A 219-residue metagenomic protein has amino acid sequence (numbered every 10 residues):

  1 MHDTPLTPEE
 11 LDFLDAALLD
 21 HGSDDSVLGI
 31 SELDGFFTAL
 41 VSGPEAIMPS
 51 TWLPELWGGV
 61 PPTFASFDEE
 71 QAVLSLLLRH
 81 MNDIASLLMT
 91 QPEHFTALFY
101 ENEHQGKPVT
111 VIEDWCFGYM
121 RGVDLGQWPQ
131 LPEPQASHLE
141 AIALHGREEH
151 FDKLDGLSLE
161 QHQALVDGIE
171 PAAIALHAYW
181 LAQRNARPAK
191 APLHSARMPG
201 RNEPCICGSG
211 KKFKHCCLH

Functional and structural regions predicted by a protein language model:
M1-H219: Acidic/negatively charged segments and metal-coordination signatures
